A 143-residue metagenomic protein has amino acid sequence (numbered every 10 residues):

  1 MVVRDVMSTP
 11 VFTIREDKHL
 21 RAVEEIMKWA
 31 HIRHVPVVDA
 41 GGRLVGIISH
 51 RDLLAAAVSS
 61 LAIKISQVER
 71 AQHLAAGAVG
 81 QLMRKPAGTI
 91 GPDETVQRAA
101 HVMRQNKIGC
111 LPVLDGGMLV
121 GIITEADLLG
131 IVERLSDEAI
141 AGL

Functional and structural regions predicted by a protein language model:
M1-P10, H50-A87, Q97-R104, T124-L143: Tandem CBS (Bateman) regulatory domains
I14-I32, V37-G41, G80-M83, T89-K107 (+1 more regions): The conserved cystathionine-beta-synthase
R33, G46-S49, L114, I122-L129: Short hydrophobic beta-strand motif reused across regulatory alpha/beta modules
